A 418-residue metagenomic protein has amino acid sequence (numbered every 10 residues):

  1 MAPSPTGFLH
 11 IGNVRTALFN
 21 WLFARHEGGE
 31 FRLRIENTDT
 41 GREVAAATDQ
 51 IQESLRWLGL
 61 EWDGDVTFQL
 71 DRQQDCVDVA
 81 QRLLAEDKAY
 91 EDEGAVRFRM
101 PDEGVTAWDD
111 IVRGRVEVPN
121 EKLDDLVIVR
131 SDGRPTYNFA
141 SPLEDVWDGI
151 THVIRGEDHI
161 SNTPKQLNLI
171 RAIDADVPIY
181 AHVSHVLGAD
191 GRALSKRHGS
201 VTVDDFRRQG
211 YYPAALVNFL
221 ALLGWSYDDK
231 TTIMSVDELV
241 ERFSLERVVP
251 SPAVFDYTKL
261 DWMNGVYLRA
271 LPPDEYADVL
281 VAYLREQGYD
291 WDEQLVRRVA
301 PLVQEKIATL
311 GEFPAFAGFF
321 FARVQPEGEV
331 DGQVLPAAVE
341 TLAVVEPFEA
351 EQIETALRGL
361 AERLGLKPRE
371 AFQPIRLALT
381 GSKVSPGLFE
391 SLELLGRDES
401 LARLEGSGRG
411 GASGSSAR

Functional and structural regions predicted by a protein language model:
M1-A95, N120-E121, D132, N162-A175: N-terminal Rossmann-like or analogous alpha/beta NTP/dinucleotide-binding catalytic cores that position adenine
M1-P5, L33-N37, D148-V153, A356-R358 (+1 more regions): Glycine- and acidic
L9, F206-A214, P250-D256, D290-R298 (+2 more regions): Structural motif
N20, I51, L83, F98 (+7 more regions): Residue-level signal for inorganic ion chemistry
F68-Q69, A85-E86, Y90-K196, T202-D205 (+1 more regions): Active-site cores that bind ATP or allylic diphosphates and position pyrophosphate for catalysis
R130, D148-H159, L187-F219, L223-T232 (+2 more regions): Conserved phosphate-binding loops in nucleotide/dinucleotide-binding enzymes
P273-L364: Small-residue-rich helix-loop
A350-G414: Charged substrate- and nucleic-acid-binding regions of tRNA-handling and nucleotidyl-transfer enzymes, centered on
